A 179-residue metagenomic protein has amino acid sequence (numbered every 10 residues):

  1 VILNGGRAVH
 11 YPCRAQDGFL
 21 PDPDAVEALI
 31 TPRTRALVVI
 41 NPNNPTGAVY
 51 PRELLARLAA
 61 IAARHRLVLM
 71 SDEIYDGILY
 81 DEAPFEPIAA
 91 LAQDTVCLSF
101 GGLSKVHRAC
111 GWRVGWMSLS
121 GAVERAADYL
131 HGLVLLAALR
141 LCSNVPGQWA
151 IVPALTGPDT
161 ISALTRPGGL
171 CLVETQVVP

Functional and structural regions predicted by a protein language model:
V1-V39, V49-R52, V152-P179: PLP-dependent aminotransferase-like
I2, V9-Y11, F19-R33, P45-V68 (+3 more regions): Active-site pre-lysine segment of PLP-dependent enzymes
P42: Aromatic "clamp/platform" in nucleotide-sugar-dependent glycosyltransferases that forms part of the donor/acceptor
E73, Q148, E174: Acidic-residue sensor for enzyme active/binding pockets
A90-G157, S162-R166: Conserved core segment of the aminotransferase class I/II
